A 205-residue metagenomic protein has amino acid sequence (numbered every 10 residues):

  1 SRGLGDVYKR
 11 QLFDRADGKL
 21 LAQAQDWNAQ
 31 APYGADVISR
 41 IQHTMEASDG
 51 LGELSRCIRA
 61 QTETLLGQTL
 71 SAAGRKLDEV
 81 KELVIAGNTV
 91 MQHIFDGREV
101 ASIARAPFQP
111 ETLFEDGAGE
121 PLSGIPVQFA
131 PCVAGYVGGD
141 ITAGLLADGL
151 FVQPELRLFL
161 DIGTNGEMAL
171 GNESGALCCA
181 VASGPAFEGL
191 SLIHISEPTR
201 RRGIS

Functional and structural regions predicted by a protein language model:
S1-R2, G163, S183-G184: Small-residue (GG/TT-enriched) beta-loop-alpha framework at ligand/catalytic clefts
S1-R2, K9, D17, L54-L77 (+4 more regions): Nucleotide/phosphate-binding catalytic cleft detector across ATP-hydrolyzing and phosphate-transferring enzymes
G3-Y8, E197-T199, S205: Short, small-residue-biased leader/transition segments that mark boundaries at the very start of proteins
R10-R15, Q23, L83-N88, L160-I162 (+2 more regions): Generic beta-strand/beta-sheet core signal
L12-G52, A180-E188: Short glycine-rich, Thr/Ser-proximal phosphate-binding strand/loop in the N-terminal lobe of ATP-dependent enzymes
E46-E53, A60, S191-L192, S196 (+1 more regions): Active-site-adjacent segment of 2-oxoglutarate/Fe(II) JmjC oxygenases
V90-Q92, G166-E167, A186: Short, acidic Gly/Pro/Ser/Thr-rich loop/turn segments
G149-L160, L170-L192, S196, R200-R201: Active-site core segments that coordinate phosphate-bearing ligands/cofactors across diverse enzyme families
